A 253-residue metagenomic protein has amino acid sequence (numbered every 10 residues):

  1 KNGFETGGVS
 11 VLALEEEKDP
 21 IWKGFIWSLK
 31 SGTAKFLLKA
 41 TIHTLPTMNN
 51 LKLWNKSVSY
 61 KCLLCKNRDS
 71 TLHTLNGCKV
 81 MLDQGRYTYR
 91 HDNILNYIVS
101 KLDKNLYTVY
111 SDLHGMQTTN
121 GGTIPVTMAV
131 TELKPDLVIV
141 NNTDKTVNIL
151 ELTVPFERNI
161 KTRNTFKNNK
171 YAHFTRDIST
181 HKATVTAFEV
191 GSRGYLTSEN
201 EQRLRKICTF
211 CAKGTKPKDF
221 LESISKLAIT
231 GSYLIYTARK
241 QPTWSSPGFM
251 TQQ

Functional and structural regions predicted by a protein language model:
K1-R68: Helix/loop segments that flank and initiate small ligand/metal-binding modules
F25-S28, N50-N55, Q84-Y89, R158-R163: Conserved, non-catalytic sequence blocks in retroelement Pol enzymes and Pol-derived host proteins
K52-K56, Y97, K101-E151: Active-site metal-binding core of divalent-cation-utilizing nuclease and nuclease-like domains
L53-S100: Short Cys/His-based metal-binding microdomains
L102, N168-A183: Metal-dependent nuclease catalytic cores in nucleic-acid-processing enzymes, especially RNase H-like/related
K134, T146, E151-F166, V190-L196: Short beta-strand-loop-alpha-helix junction that forms the active-site gateway of nucleic-acid-processing nucleases
A183-Q253: Domain-level recognition of nuclease-like catalytic cores that cleave nucleotide substrates
